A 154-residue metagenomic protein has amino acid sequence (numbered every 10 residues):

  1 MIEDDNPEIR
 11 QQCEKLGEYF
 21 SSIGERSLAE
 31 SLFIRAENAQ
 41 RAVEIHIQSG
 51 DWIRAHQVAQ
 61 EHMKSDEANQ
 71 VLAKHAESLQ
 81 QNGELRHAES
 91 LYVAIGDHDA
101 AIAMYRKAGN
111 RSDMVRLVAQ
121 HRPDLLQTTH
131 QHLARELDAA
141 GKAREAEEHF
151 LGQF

Functional and structural regions predicted by a protein language model:
M1-F154: Extended alpha-helical assembly domains of large eukaryotic scaffold proteins
